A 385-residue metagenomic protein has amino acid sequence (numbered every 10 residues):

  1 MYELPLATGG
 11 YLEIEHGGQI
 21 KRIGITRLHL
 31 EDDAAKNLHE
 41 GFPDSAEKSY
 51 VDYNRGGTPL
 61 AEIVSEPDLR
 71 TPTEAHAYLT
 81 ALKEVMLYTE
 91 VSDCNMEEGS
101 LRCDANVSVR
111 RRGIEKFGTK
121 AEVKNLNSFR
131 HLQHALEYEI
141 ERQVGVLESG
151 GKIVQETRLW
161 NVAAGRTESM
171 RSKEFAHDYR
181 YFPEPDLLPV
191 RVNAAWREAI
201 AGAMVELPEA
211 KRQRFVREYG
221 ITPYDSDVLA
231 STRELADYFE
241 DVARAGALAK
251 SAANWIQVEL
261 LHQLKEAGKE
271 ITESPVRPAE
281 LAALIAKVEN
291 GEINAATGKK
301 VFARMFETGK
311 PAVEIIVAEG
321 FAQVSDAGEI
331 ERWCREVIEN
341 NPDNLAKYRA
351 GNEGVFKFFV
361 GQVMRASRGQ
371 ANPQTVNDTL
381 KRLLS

Functional and structural regions predicted by a protein language model:
M1-E206, R217, P223, R244-L248 (+1 more regions): Basic, nucleic-acid-interacting segments
Y53-T58, M96-C103, R112-E115, A322-S385: C-terminal non-catalytic interaction appendages of large macromolecular assemblies
G99-R111, Y179, V216-E240, A249-E266 (+3 more regions): Core structural elements
E139, W255, E259-Q263, V301 (+6 more regions): Amphipathic alpha-helical segments in well-ordered regions
V190-R191, S226, Y238-E240, S251-A252 (+7 more regions): Extended hydrophobic-aromatic, low-complexity segments
W196-A203, A210, E240-A245, L281-I293: Extended, non-catalytic structural segments that build the interaction scaffolds of large macromolecular assemblies
G220, A243-A252, N290-I293, A350-E353: Structural motif
T272-A286, E292-R365: Strongly charged, low-complexity linkers/loops
